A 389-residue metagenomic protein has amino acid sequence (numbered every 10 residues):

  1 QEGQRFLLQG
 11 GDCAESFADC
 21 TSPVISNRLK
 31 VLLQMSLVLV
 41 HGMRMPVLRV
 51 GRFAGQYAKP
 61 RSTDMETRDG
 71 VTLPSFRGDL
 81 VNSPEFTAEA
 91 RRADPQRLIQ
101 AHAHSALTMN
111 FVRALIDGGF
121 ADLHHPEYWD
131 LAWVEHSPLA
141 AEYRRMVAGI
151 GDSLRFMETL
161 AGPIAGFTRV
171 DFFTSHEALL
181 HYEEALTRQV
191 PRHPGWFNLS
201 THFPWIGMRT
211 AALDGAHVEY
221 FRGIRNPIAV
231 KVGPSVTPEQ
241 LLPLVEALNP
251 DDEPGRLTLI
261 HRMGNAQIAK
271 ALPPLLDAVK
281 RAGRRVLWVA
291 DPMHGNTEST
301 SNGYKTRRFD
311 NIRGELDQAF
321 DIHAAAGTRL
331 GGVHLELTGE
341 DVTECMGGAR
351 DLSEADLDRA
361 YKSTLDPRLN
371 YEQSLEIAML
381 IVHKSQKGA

Functional and structural regions predicted by a protein language model:
Q1-Q4: N-terminal basic/disordered segments at the start of proteins
A14-E15, D19-G264, Y304-R307, E315 (+2 more regions): Active-site-facing alpha/beta catalytic cores
A54, M293-H294: Short glycine-enriched loops at secondary-structure junctions
R256-W288, H294-T343: Non-transmembrane, aqueous-exposed alpha-helical and coiled segments at domain scale
G347: Short conserved loop adjoining the S-adenosyl-L-methionine
